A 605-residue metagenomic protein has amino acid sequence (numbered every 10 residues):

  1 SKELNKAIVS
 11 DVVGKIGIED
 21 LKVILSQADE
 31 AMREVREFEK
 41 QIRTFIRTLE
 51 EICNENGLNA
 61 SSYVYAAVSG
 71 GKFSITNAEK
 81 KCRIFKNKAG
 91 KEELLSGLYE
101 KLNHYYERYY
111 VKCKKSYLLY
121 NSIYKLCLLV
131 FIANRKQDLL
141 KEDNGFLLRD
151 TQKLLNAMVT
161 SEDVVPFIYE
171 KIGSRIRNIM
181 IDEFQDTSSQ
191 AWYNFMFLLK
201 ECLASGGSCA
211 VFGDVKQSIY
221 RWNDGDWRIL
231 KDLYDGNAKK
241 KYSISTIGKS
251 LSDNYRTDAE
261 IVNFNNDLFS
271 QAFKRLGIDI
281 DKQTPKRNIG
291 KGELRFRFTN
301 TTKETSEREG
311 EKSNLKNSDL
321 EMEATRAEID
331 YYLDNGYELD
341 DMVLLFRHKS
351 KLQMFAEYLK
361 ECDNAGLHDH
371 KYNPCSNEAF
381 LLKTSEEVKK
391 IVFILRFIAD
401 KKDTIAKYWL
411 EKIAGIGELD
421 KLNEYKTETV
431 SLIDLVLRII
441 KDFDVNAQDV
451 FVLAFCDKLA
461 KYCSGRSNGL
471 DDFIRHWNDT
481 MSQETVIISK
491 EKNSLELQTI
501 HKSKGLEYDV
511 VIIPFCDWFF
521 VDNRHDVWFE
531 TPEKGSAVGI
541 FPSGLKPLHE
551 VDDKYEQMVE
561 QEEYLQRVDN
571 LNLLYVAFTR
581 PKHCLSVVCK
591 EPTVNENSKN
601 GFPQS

Functional and structural regions predicted by a protein language model:
S1-G145, P592-S605: Conserved ATP-driven helicase/translocase motor core recognized via long, highly charged RecA-like/P-loop NTPase domain
E3, A7, D11, K15 (+10 more regions): Conserved motor-region signature of P-loop NTPase helicases/translocases
F45, K125-N178, Q190-N194, T325-E328 (+1 more regions): Conserved helicase/translocase P-loop NTPase motor core
E107, L126-V130, L203-C209, I488 (+1 more regions): Active-site-adjacent bridging/hinge elements
Y109-S116, I132-D138, E142, I247 (+2 more regions): Short glycine/proline-rich turn/loop motifs
S385-N423, S543: Metal-dependent DNA phosphodiester-chemistry modules and their immediately adjacent helices/loops in DNA-processing
E418-I433, F443, E491-L495, P547-Q604: C-terminal accessory regions
N523-Y564: Conserved catalytic motifs of ABC-family nucleotide-binding domains
